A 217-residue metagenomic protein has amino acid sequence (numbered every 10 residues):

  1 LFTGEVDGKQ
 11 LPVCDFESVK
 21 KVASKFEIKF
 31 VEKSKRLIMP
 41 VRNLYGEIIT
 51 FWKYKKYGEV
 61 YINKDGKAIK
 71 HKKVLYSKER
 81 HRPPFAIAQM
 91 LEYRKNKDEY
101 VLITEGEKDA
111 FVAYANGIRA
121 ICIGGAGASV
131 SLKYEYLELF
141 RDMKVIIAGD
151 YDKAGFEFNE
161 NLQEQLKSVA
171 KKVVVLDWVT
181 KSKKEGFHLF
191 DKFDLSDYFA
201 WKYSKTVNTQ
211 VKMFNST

Functional and structural regions predicted by a protein language model:
L1-L37, K184-T217: Short, small/acidic-rich helices and loops at N termini and domain boundaries of DNA replication/processing enzymes
L11-M143, N159: Phosphate-handling DNA/RNA-contact segment within nucleic-acid enzymes
N43, E105, D109, D150-D152 (+1 more regions): Acidic active-site catalytic centers that drive phospho-/nucleotidyl reactions and related ester hydrolyses
V101-I103, F140-A154, L176-D177: Acidic beta-strand-to-loop metal/phosphate-binding motif
I118, A170-K171: Short phosphate-binding/catalytic loops that engage adenosine nucleotides
G125, K172-K184: A generic structural motif
S129-L137, E157, K184-L195: Short, charged, surface-exposed secondary-structure boundary motifs
E157-V169: Short, aromatic/basic amphipathic alpha-helical patches
